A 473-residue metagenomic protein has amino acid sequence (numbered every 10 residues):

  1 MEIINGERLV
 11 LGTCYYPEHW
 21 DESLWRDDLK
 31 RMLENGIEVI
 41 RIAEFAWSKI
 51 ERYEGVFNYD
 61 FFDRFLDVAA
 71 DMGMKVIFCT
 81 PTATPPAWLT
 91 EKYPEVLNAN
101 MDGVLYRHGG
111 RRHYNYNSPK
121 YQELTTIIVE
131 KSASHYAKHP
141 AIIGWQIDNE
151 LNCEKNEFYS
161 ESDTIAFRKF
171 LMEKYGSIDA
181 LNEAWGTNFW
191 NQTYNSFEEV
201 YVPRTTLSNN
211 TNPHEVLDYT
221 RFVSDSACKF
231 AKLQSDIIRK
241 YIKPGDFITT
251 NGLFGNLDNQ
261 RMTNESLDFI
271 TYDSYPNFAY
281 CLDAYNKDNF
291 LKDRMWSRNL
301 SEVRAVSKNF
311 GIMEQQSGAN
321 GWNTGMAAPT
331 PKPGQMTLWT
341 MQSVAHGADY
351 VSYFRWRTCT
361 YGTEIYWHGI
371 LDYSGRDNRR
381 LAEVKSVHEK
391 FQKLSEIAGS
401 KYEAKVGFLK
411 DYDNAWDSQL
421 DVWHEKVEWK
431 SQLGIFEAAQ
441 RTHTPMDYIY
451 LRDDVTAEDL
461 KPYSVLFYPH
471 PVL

Functional and structural regions predicted by a protein language model:
M1-L24, L29-E38, Y285: An acidic-aromatic substrate-binding cleft motif
E7-L9, G36-E38, A70-V76, K138-I143 (+6 more regions): Short, well-ordered coil/turn segments that N-cap beta-strands
V10-E22, A43-F62, R107-T126, E150-N156 (+7 more regions): The substrate-binding groove and active-site-proximal loops of carbohydrate-active enzymes, especially glycoside
T13, M32, I40, A69 (+11 more regions): Conserved, mostly hydrophobic/aromatic
H19-E34, T125-K131, G252-T263, K332-M341 (+1 more regions): Short, acidic/polar
R26-Y106, V129-A133, Q234-I242, V472: Aromatic-lined substrate-binding rim segments of carbohydrate-active enzymes
D102-F269, D273-R298: Polysaccharide-binding and catalytic clefts of secreted carbohydrate-active enzymes
F197-V200, P244, Y275-F278, A284-L473: Carbohydrate-binding surfaces of carbohydrate-active enzymes
